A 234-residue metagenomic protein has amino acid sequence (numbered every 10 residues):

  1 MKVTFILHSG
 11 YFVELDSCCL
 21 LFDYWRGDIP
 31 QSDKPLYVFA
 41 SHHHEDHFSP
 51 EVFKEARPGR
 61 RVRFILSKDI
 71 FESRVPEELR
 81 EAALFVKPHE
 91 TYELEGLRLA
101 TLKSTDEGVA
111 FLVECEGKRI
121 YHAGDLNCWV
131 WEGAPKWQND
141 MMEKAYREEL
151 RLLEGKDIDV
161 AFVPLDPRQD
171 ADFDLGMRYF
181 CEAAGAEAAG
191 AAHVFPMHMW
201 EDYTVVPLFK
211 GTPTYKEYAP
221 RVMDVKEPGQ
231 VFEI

Functional and structural regions predicted by a protein language model:
M1-D33, A83-D157, L165, P228-I234: Core dinuclear metal-dependent hydrolase active-site scaffold
M1-K2, G59-F64, A192-H193: Short active-site oxyanion
W25-S73, R151-F162: Active-site metal-binding motif and surrounding structural segment of the metallo-beta-lactamase
G27-I29, H44-F48, I70-R74, E90-Y92 (+4 more regions): Active-site environment of divalent metal-dependent phosphoester hydrolases
P35-S41, R63, P76-E90, G96-A100 (+1 more regions): Active-site regions of enzymes building and remodeling cell-envelope glycoconjugates
F39, I65, L84, A100 (+3 more regions): Hydrophobic/aromatic beta-strand patches that form the interior of the parallel beta-sheet core in alpha/beta enzyme
S49-G59, P76-E77, T204-P213: Metal-dependent catalytic neighborhoods of phosphoester/phosphodiester hydrolases
G133-G229: Cap/insert and terminal regions of metallo-dependent hydrolase folds
